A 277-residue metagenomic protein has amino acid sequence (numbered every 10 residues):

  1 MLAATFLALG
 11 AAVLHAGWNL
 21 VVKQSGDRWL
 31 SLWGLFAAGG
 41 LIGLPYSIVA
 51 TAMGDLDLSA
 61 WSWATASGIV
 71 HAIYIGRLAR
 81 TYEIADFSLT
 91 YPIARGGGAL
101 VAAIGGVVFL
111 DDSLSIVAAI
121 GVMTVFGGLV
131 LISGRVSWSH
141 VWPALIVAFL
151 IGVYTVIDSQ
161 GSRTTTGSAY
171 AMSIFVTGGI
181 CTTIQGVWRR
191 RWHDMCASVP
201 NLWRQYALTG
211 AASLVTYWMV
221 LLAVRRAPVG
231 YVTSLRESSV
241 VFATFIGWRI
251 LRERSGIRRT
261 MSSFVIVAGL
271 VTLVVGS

Functional and structural regions predicted by a protein language model:
M1-I69, I73-F87, G134-L145, V176-R226 (+3 more regions): Membrane-interface interhelical linkers
F6, G34, A66, I93-A94 (+4 more regions): Hydrophobic core positions of alpha-helical segments in small-molecule transporters and transporter systems
L14, W18, I42, V70-R77 (+5 more regions): Membrane-embedded alpha-helical core segments of multi-pass
G26-S31, R77-A94, L110-S113, R163-Y170 (+1 more regions): Structural motif at transmembrane-helix junctions in multi-pass transporters
A37-G43, L100-V107, L114-S133, R258-S277: Hydrophobic transmembrane alpha-helices of multi-pass small-molecule transport proteins
V101-G106, L110, D158, V220 (+1 more regions): Small-residue (Gly/Pro/Ala) motifs that create kinks and tight helix-helix packing interfaces
S139-M172: Selected transmembrane alpha-helices and immediately adjacent juxtamembrane segments of polytopic inner-membrane
